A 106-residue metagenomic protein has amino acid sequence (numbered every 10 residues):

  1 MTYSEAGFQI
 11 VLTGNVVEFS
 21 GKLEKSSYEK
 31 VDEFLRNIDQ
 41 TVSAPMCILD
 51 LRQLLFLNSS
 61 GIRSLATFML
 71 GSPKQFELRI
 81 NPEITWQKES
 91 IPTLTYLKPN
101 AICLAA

Functional and structural regions predicted by a protein language model:
M1-L35: STAS-typified acidic loop motif
G14, A44-M46, P73-Q75: A general structural motif
S20-K22, L51-R52, N81-P82: Structural motif
K25-S26, L55-S59, T85-W86: Short, solvent-exposed loop/turn at the beta-strand->alpha-helix junction within individual leucine-rich repeat
K30-V31, G61, S90: Residues at alpha-helix caps and immediate loop-helix transition turns in enzyme cores, especially N- and C-cap
F34-I38, T67-F68: A generic secondary-structure signal
I38-S59, R79: Short, glycine-/small-residue-enriched flexible loop/hinge segments at domain edges that mediate gating
S64-M69, P73-A106: Amphipathic, Lys/Arg-enriched alpha-helical "gate/interface" segment within cytosolic domains that mediates
